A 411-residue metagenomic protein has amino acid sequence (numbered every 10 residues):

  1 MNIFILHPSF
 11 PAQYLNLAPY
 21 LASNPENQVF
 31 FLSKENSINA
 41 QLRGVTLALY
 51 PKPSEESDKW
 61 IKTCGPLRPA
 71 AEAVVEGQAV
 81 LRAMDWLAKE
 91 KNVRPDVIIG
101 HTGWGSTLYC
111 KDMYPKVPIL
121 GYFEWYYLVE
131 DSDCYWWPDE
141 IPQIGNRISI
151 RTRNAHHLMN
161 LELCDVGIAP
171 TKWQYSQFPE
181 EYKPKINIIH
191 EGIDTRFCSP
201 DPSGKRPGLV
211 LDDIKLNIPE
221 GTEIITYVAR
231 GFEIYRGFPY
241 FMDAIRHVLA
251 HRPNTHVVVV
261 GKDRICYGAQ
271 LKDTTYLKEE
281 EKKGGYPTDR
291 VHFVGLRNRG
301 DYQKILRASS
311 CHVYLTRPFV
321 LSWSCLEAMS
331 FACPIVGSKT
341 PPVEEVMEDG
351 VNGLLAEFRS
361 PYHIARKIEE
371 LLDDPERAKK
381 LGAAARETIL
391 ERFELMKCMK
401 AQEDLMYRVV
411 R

Functional and structural regions predicted by a protein language model:
M1-A48, P170: N-terminal subdomain of nucleotide-sugar transferases
E56-L67, V117-A155, R196-G208, E220 (+1 more regions): Acceptor-binding helix/loop patch of EC 2.4 sugar-transfer enzymes, predominantly nucleotide-sugar-dependent
D165, K304-V320, C333: Acidic donor-binding loop of glycosyltransferase active sites
W173, G192: Carbohydrate-associated surface elements
V210-R236, M242-H247, V257-V258: Conserved donor-binding/catalytic core segment of Leloir-type glycosyltransferases
G261, Q270-G300: Nucleotide-activated donor-binding/catalytic signature segment of Leloir-type glycosyltransferases, i.e., the conserved
P334-G337, M347: Short hydrophobic beta-strand element within catalytic cores of glycosyltransferases and related nucleotide-activated
D349-G350, L354-P361, E370-E376: Conserved acidic donor-binding segment of nucleotide-sugar-dependent glycosyltransferases
